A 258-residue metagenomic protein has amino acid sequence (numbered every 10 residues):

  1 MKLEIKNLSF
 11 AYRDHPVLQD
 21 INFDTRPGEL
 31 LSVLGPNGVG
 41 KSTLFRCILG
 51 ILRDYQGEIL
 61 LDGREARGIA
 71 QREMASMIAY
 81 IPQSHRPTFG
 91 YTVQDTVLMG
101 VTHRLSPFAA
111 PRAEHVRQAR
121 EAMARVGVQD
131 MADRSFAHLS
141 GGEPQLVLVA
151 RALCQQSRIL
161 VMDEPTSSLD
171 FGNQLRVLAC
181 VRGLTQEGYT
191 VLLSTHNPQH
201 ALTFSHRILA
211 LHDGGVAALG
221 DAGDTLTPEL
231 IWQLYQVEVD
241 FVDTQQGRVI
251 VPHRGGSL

Functional and structural regions predicted by a protein language model:
L34-P36: The feature captures the beta-strand-to-loop junction immediately N-terminal to the Walker
L49: Helix-to-loop junction immediately C-terminal to a conserved catalytic motif
G57-E65, M74: Conserved ABC transporter NBD signature motif
L98, A113-M131, Q156: Conserved ABC ATPase "signature" region
S135-L139, E143: Conserved ABC ATPase signature
L160-E164: Catalytic Walker B motif of ABC-type/P-loop ATPase nucleotide-binding domains
L234-L258: ABC ATPase nucleotide-binding domains
